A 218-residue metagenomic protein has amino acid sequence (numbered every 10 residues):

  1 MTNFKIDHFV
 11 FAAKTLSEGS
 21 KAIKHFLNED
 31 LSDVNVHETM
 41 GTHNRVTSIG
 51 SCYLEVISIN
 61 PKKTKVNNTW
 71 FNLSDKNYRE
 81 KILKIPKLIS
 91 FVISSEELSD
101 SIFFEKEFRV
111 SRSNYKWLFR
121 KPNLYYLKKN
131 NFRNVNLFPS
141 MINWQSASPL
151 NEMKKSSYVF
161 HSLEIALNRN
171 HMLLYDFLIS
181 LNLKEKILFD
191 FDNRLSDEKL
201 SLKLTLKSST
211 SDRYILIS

Functional and structural regions predicted by a protein language model:
T2-I6, A12-D30, I49-S218: Glyoxalase I/VOC metalloenzyme domain signal
F4, E38-T39: Short, glycine/acidic-rich beta->alpha junctions
D30-H37: Conserved catalytic-core motifs of GNAT/GCN5-like acyltransferases
T39-H43, S196-E198: Short acidic/glycine-enriched loop/turn segments that link adjacent beta-strands
